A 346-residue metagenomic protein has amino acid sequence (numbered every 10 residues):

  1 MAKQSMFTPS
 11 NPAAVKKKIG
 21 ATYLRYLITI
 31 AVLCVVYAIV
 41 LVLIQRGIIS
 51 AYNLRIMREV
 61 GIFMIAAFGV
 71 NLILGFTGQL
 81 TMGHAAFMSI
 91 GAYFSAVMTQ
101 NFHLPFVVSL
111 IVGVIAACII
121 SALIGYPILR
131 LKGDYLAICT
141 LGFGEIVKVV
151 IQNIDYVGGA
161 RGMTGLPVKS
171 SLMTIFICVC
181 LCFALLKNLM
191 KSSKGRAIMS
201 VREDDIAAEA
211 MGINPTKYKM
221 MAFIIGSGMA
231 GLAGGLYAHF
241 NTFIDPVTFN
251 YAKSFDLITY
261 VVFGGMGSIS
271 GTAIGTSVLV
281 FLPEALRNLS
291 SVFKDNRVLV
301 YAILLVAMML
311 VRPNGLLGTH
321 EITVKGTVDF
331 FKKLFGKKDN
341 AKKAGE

Functional and structural regions predicted by a protein language model:
A2-E346: Transmembrane alpha-helices and adjacent helix-loop boundaries
